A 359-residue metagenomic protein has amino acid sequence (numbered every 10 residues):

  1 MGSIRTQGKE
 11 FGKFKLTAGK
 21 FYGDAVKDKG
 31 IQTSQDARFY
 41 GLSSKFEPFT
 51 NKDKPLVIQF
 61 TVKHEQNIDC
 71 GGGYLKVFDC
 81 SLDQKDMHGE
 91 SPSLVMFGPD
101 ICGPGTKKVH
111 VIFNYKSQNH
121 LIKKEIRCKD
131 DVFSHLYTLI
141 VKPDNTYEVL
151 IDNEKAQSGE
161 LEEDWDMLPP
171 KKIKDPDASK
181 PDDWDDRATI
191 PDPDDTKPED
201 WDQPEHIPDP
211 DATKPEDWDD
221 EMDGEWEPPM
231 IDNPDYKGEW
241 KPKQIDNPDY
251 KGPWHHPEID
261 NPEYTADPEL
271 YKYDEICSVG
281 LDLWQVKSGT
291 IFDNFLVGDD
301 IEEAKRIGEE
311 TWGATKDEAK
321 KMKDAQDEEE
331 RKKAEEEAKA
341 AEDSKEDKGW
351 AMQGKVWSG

Functional and structural regions predicted by a protein language model:
M1-G30, S91-D100: Extracellular glycan-recognition surfaces and repeat-rich motifs
G2, G71-D86: Aromatic-rich beta-strand patches that line glycan-recognition/binding surfaces of extracellular proteins
L16-G41, K107-F113: Short carbohydrate-recognition loop motifs
Q35-D53, K123-I126: Short surface loop/edge beta-strand patches of beta-sandwich-type extracellular domains that form ligand-contact sites
N51-Q66, F295: A carbohydrate-recognition surface predominantly in extracellular/luminal proteins
I112-T138: Short, aromatic/His-centered strand-loop micro-motif at the edge of beta-sheets
F133-D152: Localized edge beta-strand/strand-to-loop motifs within extracellular or lumenal beta-rich domains
E154-Y273: Short, solvent-exposed beta-strand-to-loop segments that form ligand-recognition rims of beta-rich domains
